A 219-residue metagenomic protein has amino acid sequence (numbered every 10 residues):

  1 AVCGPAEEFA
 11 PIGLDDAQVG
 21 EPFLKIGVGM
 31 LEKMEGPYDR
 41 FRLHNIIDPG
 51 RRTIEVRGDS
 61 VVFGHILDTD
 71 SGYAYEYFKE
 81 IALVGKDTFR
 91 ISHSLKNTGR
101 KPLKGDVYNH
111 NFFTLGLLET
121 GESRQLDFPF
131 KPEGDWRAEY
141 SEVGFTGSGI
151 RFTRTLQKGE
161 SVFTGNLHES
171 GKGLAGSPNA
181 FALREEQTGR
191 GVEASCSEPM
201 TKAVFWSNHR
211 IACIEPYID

Functional and structural regions predicted by a protein language model:
A1-V28, T88, T98-D106, N111-D219: A contiguous, surface-exposed recognition patch within enzymatic or periplasmic domains that forms
A17-K86, L118: Extended, loop-rich substrate-binding clefts of extracytoplasmic carbohydrate-active enzymes
E35-D39, I47, L95, S197 (+1 more regions): A near-ubiquitous, low-amplitude feature marking generic local secondary-structure context
V62-G64, S94, A182: Residue-level detector of beta-strand face positions
L67-D70, L95-K101: Short acidic/polar capping segments at secondary-structure boundaries
A74, H93-S94, S195: Generic alpha-helix detector with strongest preference for long hydrophobic helices that associate with membranes
K79, F89-N97: Short, well-ordered beta-strand segments enriched in hydrophobic/aromatic residues
